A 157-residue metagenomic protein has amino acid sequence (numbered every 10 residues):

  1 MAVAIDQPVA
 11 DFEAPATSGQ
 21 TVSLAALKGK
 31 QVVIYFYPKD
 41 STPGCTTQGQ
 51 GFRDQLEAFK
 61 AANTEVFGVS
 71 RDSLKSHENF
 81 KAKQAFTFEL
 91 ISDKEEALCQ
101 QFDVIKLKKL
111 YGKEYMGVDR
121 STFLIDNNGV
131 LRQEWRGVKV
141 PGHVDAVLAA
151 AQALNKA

Functional and structural regions predicted by a protein language model:
M1-A157: Chalcogenol-based redox active-site neighborhoods
